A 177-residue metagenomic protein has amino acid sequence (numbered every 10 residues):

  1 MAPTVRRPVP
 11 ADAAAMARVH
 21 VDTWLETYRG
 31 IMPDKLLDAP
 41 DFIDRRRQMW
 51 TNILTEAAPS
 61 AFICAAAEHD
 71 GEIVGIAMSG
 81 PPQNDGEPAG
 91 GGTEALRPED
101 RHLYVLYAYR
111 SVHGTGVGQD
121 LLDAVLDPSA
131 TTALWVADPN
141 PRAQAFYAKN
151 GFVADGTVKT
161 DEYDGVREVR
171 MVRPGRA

Functional and structural regions predicted by a protein language model:
P3, P10, V21-G30, D38-H113 (+2 more regions): Acetyl-CoA-dependent GNAT
V9-D12, N140: Acidic/polar helix N-cap motif
M16, H20: Hydrophobic pocket/interface hotspot
Q119-D120, P139-G156, Y163-V166: Conserved active-site alpha-helix within GNAT-family acetyltransferase domains
P128-P139: Conserved GNAT acetyl-CoA-binding A-motif
G165-A177: Terminal substrate-recognition subdomain of acyl/acetyltransferases
